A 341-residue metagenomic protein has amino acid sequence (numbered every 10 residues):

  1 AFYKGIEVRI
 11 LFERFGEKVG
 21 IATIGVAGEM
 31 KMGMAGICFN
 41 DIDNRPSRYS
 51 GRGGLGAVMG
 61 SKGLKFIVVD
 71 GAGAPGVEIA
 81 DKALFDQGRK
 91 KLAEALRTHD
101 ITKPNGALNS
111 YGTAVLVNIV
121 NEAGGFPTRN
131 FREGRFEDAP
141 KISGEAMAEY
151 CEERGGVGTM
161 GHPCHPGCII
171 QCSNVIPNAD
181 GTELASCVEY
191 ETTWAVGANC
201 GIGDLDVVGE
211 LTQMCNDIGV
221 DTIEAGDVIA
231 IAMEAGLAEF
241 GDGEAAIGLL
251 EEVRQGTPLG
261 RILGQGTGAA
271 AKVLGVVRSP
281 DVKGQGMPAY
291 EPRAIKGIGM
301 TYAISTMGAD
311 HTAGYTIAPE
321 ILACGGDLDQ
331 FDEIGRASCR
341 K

Functional and structural regions predicted by a protein language model:
A1, I6-E13: Beta-sandwich/jelly-roll carbohydrate-recognition scaffolds of carbohydrate-active enzymes
F12, V19-I21, V26-G54, M59-K341: Extended C-terminal regions of large enzymes
